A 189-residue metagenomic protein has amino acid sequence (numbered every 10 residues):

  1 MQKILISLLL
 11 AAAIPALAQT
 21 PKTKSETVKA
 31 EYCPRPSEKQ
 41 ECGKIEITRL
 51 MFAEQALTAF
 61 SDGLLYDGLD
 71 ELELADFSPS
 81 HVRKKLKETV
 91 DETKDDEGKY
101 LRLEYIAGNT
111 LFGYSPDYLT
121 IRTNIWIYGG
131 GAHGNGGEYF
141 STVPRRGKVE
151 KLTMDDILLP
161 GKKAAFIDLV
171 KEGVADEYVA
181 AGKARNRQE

Functional and structural regions predicted by a protein language model:
M1-I4: Positively charged n-region of N-terminal signal peptides that target proteins for export
L9-A18: Hydrophobic h-region of N-terminal signal peptides that target proteins for export in Gram-negative bacteria
Q19-E189: Compositionally biased intrinsically disordered regions enriched in Thr/Gly
